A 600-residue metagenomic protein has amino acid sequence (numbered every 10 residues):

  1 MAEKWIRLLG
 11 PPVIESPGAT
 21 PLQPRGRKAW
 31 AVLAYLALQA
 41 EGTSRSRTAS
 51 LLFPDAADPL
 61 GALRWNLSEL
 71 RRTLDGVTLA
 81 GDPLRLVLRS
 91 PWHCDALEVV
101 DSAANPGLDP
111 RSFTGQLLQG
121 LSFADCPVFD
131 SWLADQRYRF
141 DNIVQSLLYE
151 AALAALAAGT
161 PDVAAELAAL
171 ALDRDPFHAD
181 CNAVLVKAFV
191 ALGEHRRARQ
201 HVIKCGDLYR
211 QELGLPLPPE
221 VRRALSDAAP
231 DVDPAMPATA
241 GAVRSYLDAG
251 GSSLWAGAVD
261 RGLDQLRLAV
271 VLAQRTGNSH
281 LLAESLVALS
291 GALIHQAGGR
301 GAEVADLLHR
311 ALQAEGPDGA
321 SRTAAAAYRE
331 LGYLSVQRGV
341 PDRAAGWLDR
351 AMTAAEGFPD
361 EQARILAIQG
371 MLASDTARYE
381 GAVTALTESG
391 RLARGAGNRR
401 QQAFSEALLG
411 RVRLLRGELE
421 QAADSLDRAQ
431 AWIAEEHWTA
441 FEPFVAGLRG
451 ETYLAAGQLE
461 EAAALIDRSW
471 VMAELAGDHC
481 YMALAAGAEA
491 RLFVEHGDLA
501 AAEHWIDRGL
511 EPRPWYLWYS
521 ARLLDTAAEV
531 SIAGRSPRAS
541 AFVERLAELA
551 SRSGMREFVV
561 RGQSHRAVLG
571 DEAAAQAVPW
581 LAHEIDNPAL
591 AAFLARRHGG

Functional and structural regions predicted by a protein language model:
M1-K28, V77-V87, W92, G115 (+3 more regions): Short boundary/linker motifs that mark transitions into or out of structured domains
M1-K4, L9-P11, G120, D162-E166 (+6 more regions): C-terminal non-catalytic interaction modules
P11, P83-R85, S102-L133, Y149-A152 (+5 more regions): Short acidic-capped amphipathic helix/loop micro-motif used as an active-site/signal-coupling element
T20-L52, L70, A179-A183: Short amphipathic alpha-helical recognition elements used for nucleic-acid or partner binding across transcription
N105, L156-G159, L192-H195, D233-A238 (+10 more regions): Short coil/turn connectors between adjacent alpha-helices in alpha-solenoid helical repeat scaffolds
D109, A164, A171, A198 (+17 more regions): Tetratricopeptide repeat
L117-Q119, A165-D173, G206-D207, R267-L272 (+9 more regions): Amphipathic alpha-helical segments of tetratricopeptide repeats
D173-N182, P216-P219, A238-A242, R261 (+11 more regions): Alpha-solenoid helical repeat architecture
